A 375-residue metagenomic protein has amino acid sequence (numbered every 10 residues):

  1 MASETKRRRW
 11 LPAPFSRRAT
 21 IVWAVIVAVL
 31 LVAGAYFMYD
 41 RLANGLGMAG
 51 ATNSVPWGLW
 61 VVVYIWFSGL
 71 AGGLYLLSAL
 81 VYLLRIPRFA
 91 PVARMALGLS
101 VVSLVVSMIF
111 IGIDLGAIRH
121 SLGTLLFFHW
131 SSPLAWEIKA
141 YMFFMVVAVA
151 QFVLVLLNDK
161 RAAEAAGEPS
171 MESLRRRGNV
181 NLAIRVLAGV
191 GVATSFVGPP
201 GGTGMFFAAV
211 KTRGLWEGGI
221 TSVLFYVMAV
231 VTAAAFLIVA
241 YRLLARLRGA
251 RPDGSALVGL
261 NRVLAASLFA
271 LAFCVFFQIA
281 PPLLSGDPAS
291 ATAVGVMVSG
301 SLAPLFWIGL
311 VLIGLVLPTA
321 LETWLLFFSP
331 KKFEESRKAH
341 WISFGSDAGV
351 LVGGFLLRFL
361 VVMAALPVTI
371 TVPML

Functional and structural regions predicted by a protein language model:
M1-G73, L77, F359, M363-T371: N-terminal signal-anchor module of multipass membrane proteins
S3, A117, R161, S285-P288 (+2 more regions): Structured alpha-helical bundle/scaffold domains in large eukaryotic membrane-trafficking regulators
W10-P14, T20, A24-Y36, R88 (+4 more regions): Long, contiguous internal "core" modules enriched in hydrophobic/ aromatic residues
Y36-A49, N53-S54, W66-F127, P133-G167 (+1 more regions): Transmembrane-helix bundle segments that line or gate the permeation/cavity pathway in multi-pass membrane proteins
V61-W66, R94-M95, L104-M108, A135 (+5 more regions): Hydrophobic alpha-helical transmembrane segments of multi-pass small-molecule transporters/permeases
L122-L126, P288-M297, V368-L375: Membrane-interfacial helical/loop segments at transmembrane boundaries in membrane proteins
G345-A364: Final/C-terminal transmembrane alpha-helix of multipass membrane proteins
